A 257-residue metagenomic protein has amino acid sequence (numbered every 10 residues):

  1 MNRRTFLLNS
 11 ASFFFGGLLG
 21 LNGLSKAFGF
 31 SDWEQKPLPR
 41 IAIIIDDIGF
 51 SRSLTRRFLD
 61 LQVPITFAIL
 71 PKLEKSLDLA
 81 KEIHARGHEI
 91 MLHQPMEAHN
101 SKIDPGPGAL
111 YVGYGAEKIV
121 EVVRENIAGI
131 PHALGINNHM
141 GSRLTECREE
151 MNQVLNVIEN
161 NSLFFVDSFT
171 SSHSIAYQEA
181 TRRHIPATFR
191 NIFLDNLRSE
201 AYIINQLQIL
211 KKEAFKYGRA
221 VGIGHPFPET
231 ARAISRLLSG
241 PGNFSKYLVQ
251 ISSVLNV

Functional and structural regions predicted by a protein language model:
M1-N22, K26: N-terminal secretory signal peptides and thylakoid transit peptides that target proteins across membranes
E34-K102: Active-site beta->alpha N-cap acidic-glycine motif
P39-I41, V63-I65, R86-H88, H132-L134 (+3 more regions): Short, well-ordered coil/turn segments that N-cap beta-strands
I41-I45, I65-F67, I90-L92, F165-D167 (+3 more regions): Hydrophobic faces of well-ordered beta-strands that scaffold small-molecule active sites in alpha/beta enzyme cores
P64-I69, L73-E74, D104-G113, E159-S162: Glycine-rich tight-turn/loop motif centered on a GG-T
R86-H132: Substrate-binding cleft of extracellular glycoside hydrolase catalytic domains
A116-Q208, E213, H225-Y247: Catalytic domains of cell-wall/extracellular-matrix polysaccharide-remodeling enzymes, centered on de-N-acetylation
S252-V257: Short, flexible loop segments at boundaries between secondary-structure elements
